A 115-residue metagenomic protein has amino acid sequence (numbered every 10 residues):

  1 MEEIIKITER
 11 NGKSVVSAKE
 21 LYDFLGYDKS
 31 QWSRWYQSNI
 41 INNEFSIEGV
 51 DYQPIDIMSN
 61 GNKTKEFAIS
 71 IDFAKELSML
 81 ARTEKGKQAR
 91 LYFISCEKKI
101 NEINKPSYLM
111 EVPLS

Functional and structural regions predicted by a protein language model:
M1-E44, K98-S115: A general nucleic-acid interaction/assembly signal
E3-I7, E48-V50, T64-K65: Short, flexible segments with low predicted structural confidence
I7-G12, I55-K63: Short, ordered beta-strand-loop transition motifs
E44-S59: Short Lys/Arg-enriched helix C-cap and helix-to-coil transition segments that create basic nucleic-acid-contact patches
S59-S115: Intrinsically disordered/linker segments and immediately adjacent domain-edge residues
